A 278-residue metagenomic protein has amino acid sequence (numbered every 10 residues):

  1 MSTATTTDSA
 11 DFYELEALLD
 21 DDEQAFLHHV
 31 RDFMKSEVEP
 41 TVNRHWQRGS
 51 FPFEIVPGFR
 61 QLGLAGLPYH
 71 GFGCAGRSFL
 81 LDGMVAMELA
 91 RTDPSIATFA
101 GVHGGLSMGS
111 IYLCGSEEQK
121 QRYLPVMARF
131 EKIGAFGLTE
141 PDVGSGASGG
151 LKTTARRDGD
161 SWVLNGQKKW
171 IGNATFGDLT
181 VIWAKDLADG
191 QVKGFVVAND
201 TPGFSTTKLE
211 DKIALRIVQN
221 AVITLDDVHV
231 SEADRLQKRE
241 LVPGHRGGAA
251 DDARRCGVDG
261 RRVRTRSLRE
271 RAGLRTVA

Functional and structural regions predicted by a protein language model:
M1-D22: Intrinsic disorder at enzyme termini
L15-L19, F26, S205-A278: Glycine-rich beta->alpha junctions and the first turn(s) of the following alpha-helix
L18-E37, T41: Mature N-terminal segment immediately following signal peptide/propeptide cleavage in secreted/periplasmic
Q61-I133, G172-L179, R261: Internal helix-loop-helix
V143-S145, W162: Hydrophobic, small-residue-rich alpha-helical packing segments that form membrane-like cores
G144, K169-A174, D251-R255: Glycine-rich phosphate/pyrophosphate-binding beta-alpha loops
T153-R156: A structural signal for short hydrophobic beta-strand segments in well-ordered beta-sheet cores
S161, N165-T206: A short core secondary-structure module
